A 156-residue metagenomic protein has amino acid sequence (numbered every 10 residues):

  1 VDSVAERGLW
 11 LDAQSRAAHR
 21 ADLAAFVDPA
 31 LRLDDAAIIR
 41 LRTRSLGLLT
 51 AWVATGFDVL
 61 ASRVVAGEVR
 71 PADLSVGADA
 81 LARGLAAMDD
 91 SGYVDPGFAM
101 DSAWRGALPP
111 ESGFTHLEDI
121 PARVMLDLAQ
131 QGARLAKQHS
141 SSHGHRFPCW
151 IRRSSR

Functional and structural regions predicted by a protein language model:
V1-V65: N-terminal ordered "arm"
D28-V53, G84-R105, H143: DNA polymerase processivity clamps
L60-V94: A broadly used, surface-exposed interaction patch
A87-R156: Long, compositionally biased intrinsically disordered terminal regions
